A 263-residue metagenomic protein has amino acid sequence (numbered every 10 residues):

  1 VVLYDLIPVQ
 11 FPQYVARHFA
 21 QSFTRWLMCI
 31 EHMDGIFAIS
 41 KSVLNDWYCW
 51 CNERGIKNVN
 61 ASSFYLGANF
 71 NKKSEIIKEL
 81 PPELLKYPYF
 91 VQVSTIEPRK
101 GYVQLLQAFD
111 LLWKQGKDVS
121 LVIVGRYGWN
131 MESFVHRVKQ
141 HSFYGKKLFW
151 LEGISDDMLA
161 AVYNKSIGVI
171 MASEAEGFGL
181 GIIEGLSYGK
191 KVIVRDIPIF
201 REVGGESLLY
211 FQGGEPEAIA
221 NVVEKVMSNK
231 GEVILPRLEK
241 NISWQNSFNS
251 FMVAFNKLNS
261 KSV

Functional and structural regions predicted by a protein language model:
V1-V263: Carbohydrate transferase catalytic cores enriched for Leloir-type hexosyltransferases
